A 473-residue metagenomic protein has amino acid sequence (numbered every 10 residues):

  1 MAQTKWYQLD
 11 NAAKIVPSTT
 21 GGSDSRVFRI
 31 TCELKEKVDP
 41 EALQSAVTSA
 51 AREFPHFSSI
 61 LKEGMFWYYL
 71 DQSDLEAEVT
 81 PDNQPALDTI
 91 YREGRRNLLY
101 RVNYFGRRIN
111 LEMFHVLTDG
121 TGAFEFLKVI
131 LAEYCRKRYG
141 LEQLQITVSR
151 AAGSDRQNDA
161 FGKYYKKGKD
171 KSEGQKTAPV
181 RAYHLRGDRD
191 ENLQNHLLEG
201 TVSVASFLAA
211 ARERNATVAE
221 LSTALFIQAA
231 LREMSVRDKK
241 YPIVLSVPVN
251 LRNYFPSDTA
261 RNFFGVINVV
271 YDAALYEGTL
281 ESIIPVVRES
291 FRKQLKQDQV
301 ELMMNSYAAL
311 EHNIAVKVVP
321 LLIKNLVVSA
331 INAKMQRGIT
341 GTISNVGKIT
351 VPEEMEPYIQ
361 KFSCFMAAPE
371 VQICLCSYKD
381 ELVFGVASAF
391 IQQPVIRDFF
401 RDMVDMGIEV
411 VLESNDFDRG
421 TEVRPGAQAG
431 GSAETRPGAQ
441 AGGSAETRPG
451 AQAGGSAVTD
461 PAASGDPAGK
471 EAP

Functional and structural regions predicted by a protein language model:
M1-W67, D74-R101, L231-V423, G465 (+1 more regions): Acyl-thioester-dependent acyl-group transfer interface
A2-N11, F105-R108, L117-E125, V129-A209 (+2 more regions): Non-catalytic, low-complexity flexible loops and terminal extensions
K35-A51, E112-K128, L197-V236, I343 (+2 more regions): Acyl activation and transfer enzymes in specialized metabolism, enriched for ANL adenylate-forming modules
V38-E78, A151-Q157, K167, A178-N215 (+1 more regions): Contiguous N-terminal and early-domain "leader" segments and peripheral loops that mark the onset or edge of a domain
F54-G64, Y139, Q143-Y164, A210-L225 (+1 more regions): Short, charge-rich amphipathic segments
I130, Y134-R138, A230, F291 (+1 more regions): Short, well-ordered alpha-helical segments in soluble proteins
H196-L198, V202-S206, V244, G265-I267 (+2 more regions): Non-catalytic regulatory/linker segments of enzymes
V423-T459: Long, intrinsically disordered low-complexity tandem-repeat segments
